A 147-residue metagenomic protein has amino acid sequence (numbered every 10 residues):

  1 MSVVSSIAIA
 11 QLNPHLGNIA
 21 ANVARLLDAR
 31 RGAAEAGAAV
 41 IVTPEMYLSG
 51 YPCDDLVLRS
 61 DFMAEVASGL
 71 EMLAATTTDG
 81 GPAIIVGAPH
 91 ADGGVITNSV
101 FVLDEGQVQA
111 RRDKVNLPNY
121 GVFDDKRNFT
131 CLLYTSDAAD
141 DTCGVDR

Functional and structural regions predicted by a protein language model:
M1-A138, R147: Enzyme catalytic cores with a strong preference for nitrogen-chemistry domains
